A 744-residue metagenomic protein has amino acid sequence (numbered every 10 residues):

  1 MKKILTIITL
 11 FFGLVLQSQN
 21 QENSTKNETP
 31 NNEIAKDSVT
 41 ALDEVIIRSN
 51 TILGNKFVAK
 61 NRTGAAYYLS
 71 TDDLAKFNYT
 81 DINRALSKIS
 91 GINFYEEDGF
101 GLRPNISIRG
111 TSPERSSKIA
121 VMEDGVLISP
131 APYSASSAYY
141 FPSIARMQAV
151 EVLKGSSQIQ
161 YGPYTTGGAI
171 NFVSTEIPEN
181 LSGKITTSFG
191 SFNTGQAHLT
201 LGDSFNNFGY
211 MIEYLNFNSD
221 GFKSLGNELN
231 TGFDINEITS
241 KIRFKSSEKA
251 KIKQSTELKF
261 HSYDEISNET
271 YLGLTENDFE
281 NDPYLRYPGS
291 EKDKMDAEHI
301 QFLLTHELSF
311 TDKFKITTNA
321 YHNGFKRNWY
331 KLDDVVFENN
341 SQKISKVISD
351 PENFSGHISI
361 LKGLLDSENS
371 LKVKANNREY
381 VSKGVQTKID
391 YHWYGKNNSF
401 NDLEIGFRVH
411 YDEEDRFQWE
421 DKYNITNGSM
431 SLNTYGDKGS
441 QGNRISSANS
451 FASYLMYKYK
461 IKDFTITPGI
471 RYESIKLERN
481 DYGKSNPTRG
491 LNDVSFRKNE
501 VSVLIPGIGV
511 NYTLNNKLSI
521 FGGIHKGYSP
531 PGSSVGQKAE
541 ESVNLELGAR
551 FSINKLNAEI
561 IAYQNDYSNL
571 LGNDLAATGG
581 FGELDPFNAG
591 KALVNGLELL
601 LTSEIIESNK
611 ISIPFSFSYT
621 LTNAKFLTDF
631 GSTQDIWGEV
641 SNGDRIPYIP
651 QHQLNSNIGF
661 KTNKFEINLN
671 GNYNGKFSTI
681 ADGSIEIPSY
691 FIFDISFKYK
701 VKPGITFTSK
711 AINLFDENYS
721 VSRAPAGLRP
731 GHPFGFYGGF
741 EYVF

Functional and structural regions predicted by a protein language model:
E44-F77, L102-N105: N-terminal periplasmic "start-of-domain" segments of outer-membrane beta-barrel proteins
V58, N83-P130: Extracytoplasmic beta-strand/coil segments of soluble accessory domains associated with Gram-negative outer-membrane
V126-K154: Short acidic/polar hinge/loop motifs at secondary-structure boundaries that mediate gating or recognition
S182, F189-N218, N227-N268, A297-E298 (+1 more regions): Transmembrane beta-barrel wall of Gram-negative outer-membrane proteins
K249-L258, A297-Y482: Face-selective signature of the C-terminal outer-membrane beta-barrel domain
S309, K313-K331, T513, S519-G523 (+2 more regions): Membrane-embedded beta-barrel scaffold of Gram-negative outer-membrane proteins
N397-E404, R408-D412, D437-Y567, I613 (+3 more regions): Structural signature of Gram-negative outer-membrane beta-barrels, strongest in the C-terminal barrel of TonB-dependent
K460, F587-I680, T706, F715: Gram-negative outer-membrane beta-barrel transporters
